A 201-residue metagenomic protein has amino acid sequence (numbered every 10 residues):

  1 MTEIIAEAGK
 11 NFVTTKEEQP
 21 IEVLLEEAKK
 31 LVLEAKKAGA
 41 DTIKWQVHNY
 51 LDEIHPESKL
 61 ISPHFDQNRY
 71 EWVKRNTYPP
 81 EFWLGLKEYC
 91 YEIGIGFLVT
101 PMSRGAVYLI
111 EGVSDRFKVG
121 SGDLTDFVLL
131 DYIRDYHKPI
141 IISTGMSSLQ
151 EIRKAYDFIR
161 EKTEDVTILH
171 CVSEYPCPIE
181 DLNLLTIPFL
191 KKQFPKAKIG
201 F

Functional and structural regions predicted by a protein language model:
M1-F201: Catalytic cores and adjacent flexible loops of soluble metabolic enzymes that perform enolate/carbanion chemistry on
